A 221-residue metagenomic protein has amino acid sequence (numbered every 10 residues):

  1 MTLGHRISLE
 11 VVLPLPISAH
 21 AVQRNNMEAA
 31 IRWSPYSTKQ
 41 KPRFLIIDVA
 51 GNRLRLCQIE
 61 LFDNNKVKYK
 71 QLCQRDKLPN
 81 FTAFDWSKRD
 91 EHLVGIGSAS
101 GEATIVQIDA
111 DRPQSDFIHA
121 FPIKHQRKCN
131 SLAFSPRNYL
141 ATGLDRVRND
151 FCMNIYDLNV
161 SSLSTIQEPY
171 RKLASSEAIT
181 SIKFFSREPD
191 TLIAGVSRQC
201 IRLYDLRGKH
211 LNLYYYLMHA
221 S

Functional and structural regions predicted by a protein language model:
T2-R24, F62-A83, A110-S135, L144-F185 (+2 more regions): Inter-blade linker and blade-boundary elements of WD-repeat/beta-propeller domains
H20-R55, N80-T82: Beta-strand-rich domains and repeat architectures in extracellular enzymes and scaffolds, especially beta-propellers
W33-P42, F84-E91, L132-Y139, K183-D190: Loop/turn segments within WD40 beta-propeller blades
F44-A50, V94-S98, L140-V147, L192-V196: Conserved beta-strand element within WD40/beta-propeller blades
R53-R55, E102-T104, R148-M153, I201: Structural signal for beta-propeller blades
R89-L93, S115-F117: Alpha-helix boundary/capping segments in eukaryotic regulatory proteins
V94-R112: Long, hydrophobic/aromatic-enriched structural stretches that serve as scaffold segments
D190-L192, Q199-R202: Conserved active-site beta-strand-loop modules that form the wall/rim of enzyme catalytic pockets and either contain
